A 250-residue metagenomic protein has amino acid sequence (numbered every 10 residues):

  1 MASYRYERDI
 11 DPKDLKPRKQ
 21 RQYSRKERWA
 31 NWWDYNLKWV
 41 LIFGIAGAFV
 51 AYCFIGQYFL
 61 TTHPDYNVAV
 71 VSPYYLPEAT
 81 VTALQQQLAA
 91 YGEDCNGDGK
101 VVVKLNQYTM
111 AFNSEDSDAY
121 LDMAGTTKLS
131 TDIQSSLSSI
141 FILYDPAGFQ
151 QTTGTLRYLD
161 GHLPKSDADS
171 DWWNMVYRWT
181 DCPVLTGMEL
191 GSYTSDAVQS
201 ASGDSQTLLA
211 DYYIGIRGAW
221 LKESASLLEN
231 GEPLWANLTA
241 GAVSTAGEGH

Functional and structural regions predicted by a protein language model:
M1-Q20: N-terminal intrinsically disordered, acidic low-complexity segments at the extreme N-terminus
Q22-W32: Cytosolic juxtamembrane amphipathic/interface segments immediately preceding and feeding into a transmembrane helix
Y35-Q57: Hydrophobic membrane-insertion alpha-helices, especially the h-region of bacterial N-terminal signal peptides
D65-Y74: Short, well-ordered beta-strand elements
E78-K100: Short, polar/charged alpha-helical segment
D94-A119: Acidic, glycine-anchored loop motifs typical of Ca2+
D118-V184: Extracytoplasmic "Venus flytrap"/periplasmic binding protein-like
L163-H250: Extracytoplasmic/periplasmic C-terminal soluble domains
